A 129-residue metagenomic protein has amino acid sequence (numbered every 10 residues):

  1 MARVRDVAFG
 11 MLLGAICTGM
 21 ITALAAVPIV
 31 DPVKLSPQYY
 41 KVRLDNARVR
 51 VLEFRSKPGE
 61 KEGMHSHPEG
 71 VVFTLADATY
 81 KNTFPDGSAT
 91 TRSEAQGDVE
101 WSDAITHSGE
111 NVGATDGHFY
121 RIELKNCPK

Functional and structural regions predicted by a protein language model:
M1-L13: Bacterial N-terminal signal peptides that target proteins for export
G10-T22: Bacterial N-terminal signal peptides
L24-V33: Cleaved targeting-peptide boundary
S36-G63, P68-V72, I122: A short glycine-rich, His/Asp/Glu-containing loop-to-beta-strand
G59-E62, D98-E110: Histidine-centered metal-chelating micro-motifs
H67-D86: Glycine- and acidic-residue-biased ligand/ion/polar-headgroup-sensing regions
D77, A104-C127: Ligand-binding loop in jelly-roll beta-barrel domains
D86-A104: Short acidic-glycine-tyrosine-enriched beta hairpin
